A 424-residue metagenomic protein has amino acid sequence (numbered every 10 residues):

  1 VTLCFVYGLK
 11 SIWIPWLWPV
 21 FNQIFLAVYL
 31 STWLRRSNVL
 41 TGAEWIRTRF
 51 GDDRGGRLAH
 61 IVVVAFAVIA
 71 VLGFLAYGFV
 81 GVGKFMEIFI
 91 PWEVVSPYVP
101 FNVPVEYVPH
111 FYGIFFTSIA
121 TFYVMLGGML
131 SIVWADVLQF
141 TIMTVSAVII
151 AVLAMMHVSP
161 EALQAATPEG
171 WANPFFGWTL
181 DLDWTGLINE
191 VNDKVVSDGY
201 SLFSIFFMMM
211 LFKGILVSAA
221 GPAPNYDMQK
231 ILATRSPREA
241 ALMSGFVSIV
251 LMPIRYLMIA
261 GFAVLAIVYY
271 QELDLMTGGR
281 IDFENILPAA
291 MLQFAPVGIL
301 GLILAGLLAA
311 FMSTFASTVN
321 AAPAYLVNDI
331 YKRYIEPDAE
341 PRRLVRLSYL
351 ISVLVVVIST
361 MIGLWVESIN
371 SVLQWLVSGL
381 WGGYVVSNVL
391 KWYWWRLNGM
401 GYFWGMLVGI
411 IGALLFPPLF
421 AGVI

Functional and structural regions predicted by a protein language model:
V1-I424: Membrane-embedded helix-loop-helix hairpins and adjacent transmembrane boundary segments in multi-pass transporters
